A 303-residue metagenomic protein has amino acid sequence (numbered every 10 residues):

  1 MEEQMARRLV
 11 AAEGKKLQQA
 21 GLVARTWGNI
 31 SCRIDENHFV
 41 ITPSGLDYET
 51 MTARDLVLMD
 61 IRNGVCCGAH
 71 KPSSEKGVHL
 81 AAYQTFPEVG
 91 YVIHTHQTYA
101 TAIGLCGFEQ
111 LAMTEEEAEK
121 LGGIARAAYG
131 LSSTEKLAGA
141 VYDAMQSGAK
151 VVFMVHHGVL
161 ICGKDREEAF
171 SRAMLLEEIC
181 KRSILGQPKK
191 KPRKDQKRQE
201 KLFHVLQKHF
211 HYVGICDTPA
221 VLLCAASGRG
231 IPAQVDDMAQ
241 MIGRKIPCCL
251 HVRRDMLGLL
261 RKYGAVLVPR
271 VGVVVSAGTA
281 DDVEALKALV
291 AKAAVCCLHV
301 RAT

Functional and structural regions predicted by a protein language model:
M1-T303: Glycine-rich flexible loops
